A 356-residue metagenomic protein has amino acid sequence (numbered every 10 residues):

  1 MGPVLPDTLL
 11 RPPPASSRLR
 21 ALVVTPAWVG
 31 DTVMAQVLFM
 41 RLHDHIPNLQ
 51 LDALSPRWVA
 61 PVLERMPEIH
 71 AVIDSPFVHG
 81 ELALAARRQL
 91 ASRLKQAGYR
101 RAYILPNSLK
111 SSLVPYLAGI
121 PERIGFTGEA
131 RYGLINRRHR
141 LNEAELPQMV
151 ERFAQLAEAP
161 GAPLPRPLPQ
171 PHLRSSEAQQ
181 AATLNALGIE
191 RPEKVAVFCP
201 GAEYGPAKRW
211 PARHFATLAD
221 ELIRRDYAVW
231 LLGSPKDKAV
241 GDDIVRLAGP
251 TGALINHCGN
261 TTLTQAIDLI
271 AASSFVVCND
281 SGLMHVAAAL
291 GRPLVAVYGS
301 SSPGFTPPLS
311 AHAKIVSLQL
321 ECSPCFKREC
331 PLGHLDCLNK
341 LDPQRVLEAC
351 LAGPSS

Functional and structural regions predicted by a protein language model:
M1-S356: Catalytic machinery of carbohydrate-active enzymes, primarily nucleotide-sugar-dependent glycosyltransferases
